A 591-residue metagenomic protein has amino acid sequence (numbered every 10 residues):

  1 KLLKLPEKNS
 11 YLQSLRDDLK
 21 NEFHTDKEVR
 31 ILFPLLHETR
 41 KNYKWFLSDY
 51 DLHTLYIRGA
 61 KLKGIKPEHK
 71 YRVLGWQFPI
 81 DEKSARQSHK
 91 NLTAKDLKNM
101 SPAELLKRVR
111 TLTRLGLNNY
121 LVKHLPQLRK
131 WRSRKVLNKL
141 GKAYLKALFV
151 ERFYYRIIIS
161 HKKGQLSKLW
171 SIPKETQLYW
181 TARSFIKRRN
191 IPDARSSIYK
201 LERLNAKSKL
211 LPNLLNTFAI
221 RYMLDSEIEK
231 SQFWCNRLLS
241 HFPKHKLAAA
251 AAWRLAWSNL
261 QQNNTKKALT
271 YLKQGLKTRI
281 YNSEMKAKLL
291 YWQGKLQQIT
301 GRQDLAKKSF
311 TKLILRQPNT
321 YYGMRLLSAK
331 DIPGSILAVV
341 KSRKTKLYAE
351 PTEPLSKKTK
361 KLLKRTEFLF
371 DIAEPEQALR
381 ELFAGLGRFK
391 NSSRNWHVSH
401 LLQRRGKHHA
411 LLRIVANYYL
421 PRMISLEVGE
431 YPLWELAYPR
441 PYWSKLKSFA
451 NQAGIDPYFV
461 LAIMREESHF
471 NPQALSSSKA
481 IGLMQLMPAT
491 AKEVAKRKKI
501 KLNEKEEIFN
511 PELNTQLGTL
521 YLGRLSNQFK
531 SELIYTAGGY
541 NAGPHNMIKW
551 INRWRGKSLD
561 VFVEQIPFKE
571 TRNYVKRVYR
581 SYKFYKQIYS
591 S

Functional and structural regions predicted by a protein language model:
L2, L15, V29-T39, D49-G59 (+11 more regions): Alpha-helical repeat scaffolds
L2-L12, L19-V29, T39-D49, G59-A85 (+9 more regions): Short solvent-exposed coil/turn linkers within tandem alpha-helical repeat scaffolds
N9, R134, N138, K174 (+14 more regions): Catalytic glycan-binding domains that act on GlcNAc-containing polysaccharides
Q13-L15, V29-L36, H53-Y56, L74 (+10 more regions): TPR repeat positional signature
N21, R40-K41, K61, T113 (+11 more regions): Specific register positions within alpha-helical solenoid repeats of the TPR/Sel1-like families, i.e., one
N91-P102, W170-P173, Y348-K360, L433-L436: TPR-adjacent "capping" and linker segments in tetratricopeptide-repeat scaffold/adaptor proteins
E104-Y120, V150, K358-Q377, E381-A384: Alpha-helical segment of the N-proximal tetratricopeptide repeat
